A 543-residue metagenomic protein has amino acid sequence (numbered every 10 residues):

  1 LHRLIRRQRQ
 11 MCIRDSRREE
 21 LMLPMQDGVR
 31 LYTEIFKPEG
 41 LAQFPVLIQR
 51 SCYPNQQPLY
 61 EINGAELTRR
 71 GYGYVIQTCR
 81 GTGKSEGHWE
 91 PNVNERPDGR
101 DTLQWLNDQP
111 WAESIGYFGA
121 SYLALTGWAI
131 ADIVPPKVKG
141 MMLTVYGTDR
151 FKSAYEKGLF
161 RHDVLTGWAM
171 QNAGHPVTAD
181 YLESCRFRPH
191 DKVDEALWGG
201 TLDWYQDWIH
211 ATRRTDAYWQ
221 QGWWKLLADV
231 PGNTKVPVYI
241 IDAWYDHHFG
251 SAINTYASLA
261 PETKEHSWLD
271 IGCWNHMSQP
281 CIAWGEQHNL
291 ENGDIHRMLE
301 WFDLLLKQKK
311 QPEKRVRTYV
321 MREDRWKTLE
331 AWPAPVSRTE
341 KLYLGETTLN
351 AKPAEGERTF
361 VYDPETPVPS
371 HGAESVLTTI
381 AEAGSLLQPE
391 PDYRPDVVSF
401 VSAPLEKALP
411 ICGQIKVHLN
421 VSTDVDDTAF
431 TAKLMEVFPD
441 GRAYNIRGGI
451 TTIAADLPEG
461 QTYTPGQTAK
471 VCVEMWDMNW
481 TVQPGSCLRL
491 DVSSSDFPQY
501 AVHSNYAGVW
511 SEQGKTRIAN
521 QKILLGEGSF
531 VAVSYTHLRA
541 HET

Functional and structural regions predicted by a protein language model:
L1-R9, I13, H537-E542: Single conserved hydrophobic/aromatic residue that forms the stacking wall/gate of nucleotide- or nucleobase-binding
Q10, R14-P38: N-terminal cap/lid segment of alpha/beta-hydrolase-fold proteins
R17-M22, D294, K309-R539: Glycine/threonine-rich phosphate-binding loop and adjacent beta-strand/alpha-helix elements that clamp
V46-N107, C281-G285: Cap/lid segment of the alpha/beta-hydrolase catalytic domain
R69, D132-N233: Accessory cap/linker subdomain of secreted extracellular hydrolases
W111-S121: Alpha/beta-hydrolase fold nucleophile elbow
A120-A129: Glycine-rich nucleophile elbow surrounding the catalytic serine of serine-hydrolase chemistry
I240-D242: Short beta-strand/loop motif that positions the catalytic acidic residue of the alpha/beta-hydrolase fold
